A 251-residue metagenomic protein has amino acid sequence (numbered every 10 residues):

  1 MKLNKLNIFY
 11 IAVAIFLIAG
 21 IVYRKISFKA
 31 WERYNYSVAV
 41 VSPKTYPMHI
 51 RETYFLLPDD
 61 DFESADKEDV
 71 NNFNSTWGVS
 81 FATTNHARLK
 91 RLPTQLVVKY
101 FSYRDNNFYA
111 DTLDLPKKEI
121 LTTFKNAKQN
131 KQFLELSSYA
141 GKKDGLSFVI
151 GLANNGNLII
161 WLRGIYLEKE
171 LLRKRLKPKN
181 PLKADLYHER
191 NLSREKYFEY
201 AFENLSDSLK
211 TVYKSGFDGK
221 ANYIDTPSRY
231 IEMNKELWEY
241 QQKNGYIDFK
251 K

Functional and structural regions predicted by a protein language model:
M1-L6: Positively charged n-region of N-terminal signal peptides that target proteins for export
N7-K25: Hydrophobic membrane-insertion alpha-helices, especially the h-region of bacterial N-terminal signal peptides
F16, A140-K251: Activation corresponds to long, low-complexity, non-globular regions
K25-V38, V98: Ser/Thr/Pro/Gly-rich low-complexity linker/stalk segments immediately outside membranes or between
V38-I50: Structural motif
T53-S102, F249: Tryptophan-paired
F101-Y109: Short acidic/polar inter-strand loop motif in beta-rich domains
Y109-S137: Short beta-strand elements
